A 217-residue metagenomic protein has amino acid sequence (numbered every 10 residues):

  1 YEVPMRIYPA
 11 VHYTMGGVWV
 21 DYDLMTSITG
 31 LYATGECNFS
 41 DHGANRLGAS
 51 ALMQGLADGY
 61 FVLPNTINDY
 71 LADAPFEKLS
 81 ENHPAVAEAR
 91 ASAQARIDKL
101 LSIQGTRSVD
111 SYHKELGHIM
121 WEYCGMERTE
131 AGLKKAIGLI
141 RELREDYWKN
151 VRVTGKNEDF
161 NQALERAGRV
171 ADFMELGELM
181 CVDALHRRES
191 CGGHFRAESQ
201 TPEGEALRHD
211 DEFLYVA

Functional and structural regions predicted by a protein language model:
Y1-M15, I28: C-terminal catalytic lobe of FAD-dependent flavoproteins
Y13, W19-A33, C37-A217: Glycine- and aromatic-enriched mobile tails/lids
